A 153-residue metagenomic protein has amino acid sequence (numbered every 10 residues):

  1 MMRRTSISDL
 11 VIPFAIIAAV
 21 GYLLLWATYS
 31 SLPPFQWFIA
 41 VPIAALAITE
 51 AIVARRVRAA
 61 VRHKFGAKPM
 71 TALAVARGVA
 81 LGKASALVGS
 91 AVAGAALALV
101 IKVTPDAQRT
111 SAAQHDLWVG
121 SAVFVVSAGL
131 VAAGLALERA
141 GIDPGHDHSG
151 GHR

Functional and structural regions predicted by a protein language model:
M1-A45, L97: Long, highly hydrophobic alpha-helical transmembrane signal-anchor segments
M2-T5, A112-G150: Alpha-helical transmembrane segments and their immediate juxtamembrane interface regions
I17-G21, L46, E50, V126 (+2 more regions): Alpha-helical transmembrane segments of multipass membrane proteins
Y29-S31, T104-A113: Membrane-interface helix termini and inter-helical loops of multi-pass transporters
I43-A59: Generic alpha-helical transmembrane segments
A54-V75: Membrane-helix interface/capping segments
R77-A93: Hydrophobic alpha-helical membrane-insertion segments
S90-R109: Alpha-helical transmembrane segments and their membrane-interface junctions in multi-pass membrane proteins
